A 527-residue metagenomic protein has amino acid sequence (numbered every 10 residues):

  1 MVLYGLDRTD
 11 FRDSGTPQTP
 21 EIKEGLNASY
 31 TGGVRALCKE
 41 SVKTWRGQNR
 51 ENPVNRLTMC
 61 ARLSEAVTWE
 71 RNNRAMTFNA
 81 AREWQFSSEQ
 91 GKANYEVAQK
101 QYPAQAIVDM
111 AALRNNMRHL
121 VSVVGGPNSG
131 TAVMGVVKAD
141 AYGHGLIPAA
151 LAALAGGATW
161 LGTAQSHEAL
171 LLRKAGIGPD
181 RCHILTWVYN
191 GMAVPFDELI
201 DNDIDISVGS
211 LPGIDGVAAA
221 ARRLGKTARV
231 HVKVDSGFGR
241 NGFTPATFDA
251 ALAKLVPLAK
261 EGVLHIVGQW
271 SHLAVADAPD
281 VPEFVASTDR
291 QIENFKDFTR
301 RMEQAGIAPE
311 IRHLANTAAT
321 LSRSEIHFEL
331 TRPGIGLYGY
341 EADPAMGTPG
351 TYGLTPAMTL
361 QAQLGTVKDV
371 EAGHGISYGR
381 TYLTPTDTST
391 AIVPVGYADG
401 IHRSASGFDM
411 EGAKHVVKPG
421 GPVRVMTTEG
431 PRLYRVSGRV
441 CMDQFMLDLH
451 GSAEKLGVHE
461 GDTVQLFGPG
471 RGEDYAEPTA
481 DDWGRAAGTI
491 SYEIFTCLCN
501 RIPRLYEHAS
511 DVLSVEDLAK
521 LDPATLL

Functional and structural regions predicted by a protein language model:
L3-L6, L26, L37, L57 (+1 more regions): Leucine-biased recognition of intrinsically disordered, low-complexity hydrophobic segments
G5, G15, G25, G32-G33 (+1 more regions): Residue-identity detector for glycine
D7-D13, Y30, N49-N55, N72-N73: Intrinsic-disorder-associated, low-complexity terminal segments enriched in Asp/Asn/His/Tyr and depleted of Lys/Arg
T19-I22: Intrinsic disorder/low-complexity segments
A28-T31, V42, A61: Short hydrophobic alpha-helical segments enriched in small aliphatic residues
N73, T77-R114, R118, S122 (+3 more regions): Active-site anion/phosphate-binding pocket segments in diverse small-molecule metabolic enzymes
Y95-K100, A104-N115, N128-H313: Active-site-proximal beta-alpha core segment in soluble small-molecule metabolic enzymes
